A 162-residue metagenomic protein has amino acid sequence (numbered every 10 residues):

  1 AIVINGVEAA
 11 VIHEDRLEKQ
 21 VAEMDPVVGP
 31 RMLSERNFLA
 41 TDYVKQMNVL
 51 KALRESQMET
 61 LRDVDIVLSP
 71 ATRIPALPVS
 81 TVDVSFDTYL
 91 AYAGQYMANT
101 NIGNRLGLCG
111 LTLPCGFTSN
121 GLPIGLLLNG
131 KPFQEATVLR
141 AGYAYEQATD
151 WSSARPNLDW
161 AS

Functional and structural regions predicted by a protein language model:
A1-I4, K45, A76-M97: Short, surface-exposed loop/helix-turn segments at secondary-structure junctions that function as lids/hinges flanking
V3-M58, I74, T112-L122: Short helix-loop capping/hinge segments that flank enzyme active sites or metal/cofactor-binding pockets
E8-D25, Q95-T100, Q134-Q147: Short, basic, helix/turn surface patches
F38-N48, E55, N104-S162: Structural helix-boundary/capping segments
V64: An anion/phosphate-binding loop that grips the pyrophosphate of nucleotide cofactors and donors
A71: Residues that line or immediately flank small-molecule/substrate-binding pockets and catalytic motifs
